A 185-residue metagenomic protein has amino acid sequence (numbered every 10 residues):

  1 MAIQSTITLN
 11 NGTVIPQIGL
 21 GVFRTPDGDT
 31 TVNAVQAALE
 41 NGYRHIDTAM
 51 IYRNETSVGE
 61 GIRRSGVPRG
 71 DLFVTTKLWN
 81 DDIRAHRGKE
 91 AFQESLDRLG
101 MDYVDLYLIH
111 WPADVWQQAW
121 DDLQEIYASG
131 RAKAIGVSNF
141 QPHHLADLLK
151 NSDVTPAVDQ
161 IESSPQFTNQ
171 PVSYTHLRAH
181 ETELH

Functional and structural regions predicted by a protein language model:
M1-L72: N-terminal binding-site loop/beta-alpha segment at the start of enzyme catalytic domains that lines or forms
T25, L78, S163, A179: Hydrophobic pocket-lining residues within nucleotide cofactor-binding pockets
P26, I83-Q170: Glycine/proline-rich, positively charged, aromatic-decorated active-site loop/lid region on the catalytic face
Q36, Q124, S173-Y174: Alpha-helical segments flanking ligand/cofactor-binding loops in enzyme cores
D47, K77, D105: Acidic active-site catalytic centers that drive phospho-/nucleotidyl reactions and related ester hydrolyses
D71-F73, K133-A134: Proline-centered loop/turn at the N-terminus of a beta-strand
V74-K77, Q160: Extended hydrophobic secondary-structure segments that form protein cores and membrane-embedded regions
T175-L184: Conserved small/polar residues in nucleotide/adenosyl-binding loops
